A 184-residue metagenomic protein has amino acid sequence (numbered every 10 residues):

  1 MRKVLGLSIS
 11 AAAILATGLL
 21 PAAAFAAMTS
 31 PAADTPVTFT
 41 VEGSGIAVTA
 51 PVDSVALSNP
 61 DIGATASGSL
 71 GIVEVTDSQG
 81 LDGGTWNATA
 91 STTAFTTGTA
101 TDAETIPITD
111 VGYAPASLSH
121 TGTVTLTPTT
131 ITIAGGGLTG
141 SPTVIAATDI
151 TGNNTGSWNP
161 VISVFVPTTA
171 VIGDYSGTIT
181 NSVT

Functional and structural regions predicted by a protein language model:
V4-S10, L19-P21, F25-T184: Signature of Gram-negative chaperone-usher
